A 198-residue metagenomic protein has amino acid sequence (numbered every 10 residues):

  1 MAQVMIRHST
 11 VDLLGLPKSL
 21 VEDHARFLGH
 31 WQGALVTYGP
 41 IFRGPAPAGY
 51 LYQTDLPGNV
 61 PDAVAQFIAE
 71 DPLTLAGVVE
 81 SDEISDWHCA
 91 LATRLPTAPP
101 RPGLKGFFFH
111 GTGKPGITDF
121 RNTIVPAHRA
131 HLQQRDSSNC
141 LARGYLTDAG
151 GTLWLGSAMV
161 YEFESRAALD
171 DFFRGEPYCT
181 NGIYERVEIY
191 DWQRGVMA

Functional and structural regions predicted by a protein language model:
M1-A198: Conserved, structured core segments of small domains
